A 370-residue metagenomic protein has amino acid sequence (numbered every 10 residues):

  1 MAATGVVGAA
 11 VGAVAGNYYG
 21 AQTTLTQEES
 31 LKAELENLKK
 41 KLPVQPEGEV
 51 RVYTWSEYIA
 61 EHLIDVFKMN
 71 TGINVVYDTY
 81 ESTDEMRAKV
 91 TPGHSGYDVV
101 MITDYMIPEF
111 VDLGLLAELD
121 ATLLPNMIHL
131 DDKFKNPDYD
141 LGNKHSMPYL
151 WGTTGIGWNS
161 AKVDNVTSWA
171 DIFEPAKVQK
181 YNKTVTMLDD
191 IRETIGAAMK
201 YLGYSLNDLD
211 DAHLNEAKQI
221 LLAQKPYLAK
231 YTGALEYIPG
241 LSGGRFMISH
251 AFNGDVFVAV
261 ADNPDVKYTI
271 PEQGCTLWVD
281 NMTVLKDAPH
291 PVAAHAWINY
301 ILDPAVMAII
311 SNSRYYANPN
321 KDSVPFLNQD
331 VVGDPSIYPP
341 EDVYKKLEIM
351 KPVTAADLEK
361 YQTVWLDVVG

Functional and structural regions predicted by a protein language model:
M1-Y18: N-terminal export signals
L25-E109: Early extracytoplasmic/lumenal segment of secretory-pathway proteins
Y58-A60, E81, G96, M101-G243: Extracytoplasmic ligand-binding site segments that recognize negatively charged/polar headgroups
M106-E109, S242, I248-D265: A ligand-binding cleft/hinge motif common to bilobed small-molecule-binding domains
V111-E118, D140-K144, V258-I270, G333-P335: Ligand-binding "clamshell"
G152, L214-A223, D262-A288: Periplasmic-binding protein-like
G155-K162, K200-Y204, W278-A293, I298 (+1 more regions): A bilobed periplasmic-binding-protein/Venus flytrap-type ligand-binding module shared by bacterial periplasmic
L285-K346: Mature extracytoplasmic/periplasmic domains
